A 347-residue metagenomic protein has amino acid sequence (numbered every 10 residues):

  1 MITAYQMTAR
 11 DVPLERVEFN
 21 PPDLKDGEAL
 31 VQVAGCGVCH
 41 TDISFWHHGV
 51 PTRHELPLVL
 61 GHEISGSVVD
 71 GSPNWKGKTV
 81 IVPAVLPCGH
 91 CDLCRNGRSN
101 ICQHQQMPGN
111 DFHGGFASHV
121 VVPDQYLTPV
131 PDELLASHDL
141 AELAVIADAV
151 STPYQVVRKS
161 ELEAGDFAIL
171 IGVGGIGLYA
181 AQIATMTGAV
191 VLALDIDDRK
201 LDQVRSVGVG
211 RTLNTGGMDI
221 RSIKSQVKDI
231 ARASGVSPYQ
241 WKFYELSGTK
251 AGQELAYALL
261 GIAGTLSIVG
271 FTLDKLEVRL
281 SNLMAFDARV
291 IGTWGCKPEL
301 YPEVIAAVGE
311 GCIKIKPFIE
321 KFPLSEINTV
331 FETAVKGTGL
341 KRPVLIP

Functional and structural regions predicted by a protein language model:
I2, E254-A258, P298-P347: C-terminal hydrophobic helical "lid"/dimerization subdomain of Rossmann-like NAD(P)H-dependent oxidoreductases
A9, N20-P21, E55-G61, P108-F112 (+1 more regions): Short Gly/Pro-enriched turn/cap motifs at secondary-structure boundaries
N20-C36, G49-R95, E133-L134: Glycine-rich beta-strand-centered segment in the early N-terminal region that forms part of a ligand/cofactor-binding
H90-I171: NAD(P)H dinucleotide-binding glycine-rich loop of Rossmann-like/cofactor-binding domains, especially the beta1-alpha1
H138-D219: Mid-domain Rossmann-like dinucleotide-binding core that forms the NAD(H)/NADP(H) cofactor-binding site
S160, V207-R289: Glycine-rich cofactor phosphate-binding loops and adjacent beta1-alpha1 units of small-molecule cofactor enzyme domains
D197, T272, C296: Residues in the short beta-alpha loop(s) of Rossmann-like NAD(P)-binding domains
T265, V278-P317: Rossmann-fold dehydrogenase core element
